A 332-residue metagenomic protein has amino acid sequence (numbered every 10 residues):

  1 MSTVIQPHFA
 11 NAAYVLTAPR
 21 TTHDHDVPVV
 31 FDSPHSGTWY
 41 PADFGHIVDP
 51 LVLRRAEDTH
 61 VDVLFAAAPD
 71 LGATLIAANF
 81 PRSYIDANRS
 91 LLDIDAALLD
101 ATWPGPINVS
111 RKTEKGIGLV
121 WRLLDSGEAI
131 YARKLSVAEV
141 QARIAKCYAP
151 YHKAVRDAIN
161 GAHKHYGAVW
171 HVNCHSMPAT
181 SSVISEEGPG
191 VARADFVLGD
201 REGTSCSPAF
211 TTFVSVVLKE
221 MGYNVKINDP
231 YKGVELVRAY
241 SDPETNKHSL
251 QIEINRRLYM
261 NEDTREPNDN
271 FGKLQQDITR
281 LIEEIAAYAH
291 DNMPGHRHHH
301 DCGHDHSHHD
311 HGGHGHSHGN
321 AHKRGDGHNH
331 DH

Functional and structural regions predicted by a protein language model:
S2-H171, S176-H299, N329-D331: N-terminal catalytic or cofactor-binding beta/alpha core of small enzyme domains
M293-H332: Histidine-centered metal-binding segments
